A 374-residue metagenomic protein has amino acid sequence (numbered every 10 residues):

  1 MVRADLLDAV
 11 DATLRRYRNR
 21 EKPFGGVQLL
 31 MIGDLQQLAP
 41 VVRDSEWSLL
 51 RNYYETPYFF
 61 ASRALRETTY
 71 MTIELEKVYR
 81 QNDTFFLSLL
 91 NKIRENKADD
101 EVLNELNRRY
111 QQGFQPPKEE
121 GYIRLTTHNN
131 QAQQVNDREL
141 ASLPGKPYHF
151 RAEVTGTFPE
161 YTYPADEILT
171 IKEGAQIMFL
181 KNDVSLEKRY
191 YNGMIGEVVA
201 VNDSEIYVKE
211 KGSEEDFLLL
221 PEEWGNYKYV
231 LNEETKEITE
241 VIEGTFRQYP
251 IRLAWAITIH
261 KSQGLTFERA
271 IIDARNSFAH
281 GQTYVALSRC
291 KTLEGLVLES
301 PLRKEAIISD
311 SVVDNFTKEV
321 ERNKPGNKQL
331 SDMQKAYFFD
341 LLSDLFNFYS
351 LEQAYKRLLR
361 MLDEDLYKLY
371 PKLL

Functional and structural regions predicted by a protein language model:
M1-L374: Conserved ATP-binding/catalytic motifs of P-loop helicase motor domains
